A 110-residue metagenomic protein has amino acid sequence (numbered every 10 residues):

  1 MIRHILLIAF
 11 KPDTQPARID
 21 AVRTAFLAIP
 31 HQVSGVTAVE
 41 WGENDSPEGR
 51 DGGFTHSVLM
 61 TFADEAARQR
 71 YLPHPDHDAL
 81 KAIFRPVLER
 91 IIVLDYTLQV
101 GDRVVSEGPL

Functional and structural regions predicted by a protein language model:
M1-T55, A63-P73, Y96-L110: Short S/T/G/P-rich N-terminal loop/turn motif that feeds into the first structured element of a domain
L27-P30, D78-A82: A common structural junction motif
G35-V36, L88-R90: A generic structural signal for alpha->beta connector loops
L72, K81-F84: Short, flexible helix/strand-to-coil boundary loops that buttress conserved ligand/catalytic motifs in alpha/beta
D76-H77, P86-E89: Residue-level marker of structural boundaries
